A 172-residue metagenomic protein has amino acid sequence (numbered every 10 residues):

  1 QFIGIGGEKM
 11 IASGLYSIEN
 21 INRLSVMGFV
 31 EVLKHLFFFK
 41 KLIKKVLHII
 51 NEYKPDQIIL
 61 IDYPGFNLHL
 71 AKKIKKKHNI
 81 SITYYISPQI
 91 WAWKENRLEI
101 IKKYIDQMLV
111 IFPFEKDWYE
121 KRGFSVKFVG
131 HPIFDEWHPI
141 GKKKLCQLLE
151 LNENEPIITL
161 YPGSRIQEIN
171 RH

Functional and structural regions predicted by a protein language model:
Q1-L149, L160-R171: Active-site and donor-binding regions of nucleotide-sugar-utilizing enzymes
N152-E155: Phosphate-coordination loops involved in phosphoryl transfer and adenosine-cofactor binding
